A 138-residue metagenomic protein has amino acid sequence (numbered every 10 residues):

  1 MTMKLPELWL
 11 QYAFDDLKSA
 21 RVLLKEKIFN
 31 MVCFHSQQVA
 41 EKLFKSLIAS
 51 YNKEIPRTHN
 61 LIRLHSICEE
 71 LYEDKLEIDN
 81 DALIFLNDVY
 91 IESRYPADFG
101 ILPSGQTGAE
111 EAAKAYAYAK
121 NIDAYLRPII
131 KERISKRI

Functional and structural regions predicted by a protein language model:
M1-I138: Terminal alpha-helical segments
